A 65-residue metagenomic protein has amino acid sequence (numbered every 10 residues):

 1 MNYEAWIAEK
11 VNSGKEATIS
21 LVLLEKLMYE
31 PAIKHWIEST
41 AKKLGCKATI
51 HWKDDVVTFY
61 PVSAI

Functional and structural regions predicted by a protein language model:
M1-L23: An N-terminal amphipathic alpha-helical segment
A17, V22-A48: Short, hydrophobic/π-rich interface segment
C46-I65: C-terminal edge-of-domain segments
